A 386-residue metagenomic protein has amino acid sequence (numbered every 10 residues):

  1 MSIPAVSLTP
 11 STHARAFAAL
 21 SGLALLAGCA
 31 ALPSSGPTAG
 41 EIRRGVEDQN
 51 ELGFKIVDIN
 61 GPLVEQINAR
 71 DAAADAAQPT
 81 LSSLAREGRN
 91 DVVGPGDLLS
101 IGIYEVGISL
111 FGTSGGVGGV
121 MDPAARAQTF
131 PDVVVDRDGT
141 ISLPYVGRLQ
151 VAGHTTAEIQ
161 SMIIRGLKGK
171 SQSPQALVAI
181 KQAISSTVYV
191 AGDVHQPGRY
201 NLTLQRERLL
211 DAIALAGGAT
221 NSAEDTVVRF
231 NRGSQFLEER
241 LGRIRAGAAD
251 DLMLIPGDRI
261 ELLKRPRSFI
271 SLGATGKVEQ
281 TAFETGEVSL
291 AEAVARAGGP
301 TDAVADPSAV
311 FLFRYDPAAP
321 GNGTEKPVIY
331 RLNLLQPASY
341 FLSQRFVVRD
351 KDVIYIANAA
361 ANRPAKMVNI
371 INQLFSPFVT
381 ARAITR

Functional and structural regions predicted by a protein language model:
S2-A19: Bacterial N-terminal signal peptides that target proteins for export
S2-V6, C29-I164, K168, E238-R240 (+5 more regions): N-terminal, post-cleavage mature segments of outer-membrane and organellar outer-membrane proteins involved
I67-R70, K170-S171, T220-D258, D302-D350: Positively charged
D97-Y104, D138, T155-S171, V190 (+4 more regions): Amphipathic, non-transmembrane alpha-helical segments in extracytoplasmic/periplasmic proteins
D136-Y145, A183-P197, K264-Q280: Eukaryote-biased recognition of intrinsically disordered, low-complexity regulatory segments
Y145, L149-H154, P197-R208, E279-S289: Short, contiguous acidic and Ser/Thr-rich linear segments
Q280-R386: C-terminal soluble interaction/assembly domains
